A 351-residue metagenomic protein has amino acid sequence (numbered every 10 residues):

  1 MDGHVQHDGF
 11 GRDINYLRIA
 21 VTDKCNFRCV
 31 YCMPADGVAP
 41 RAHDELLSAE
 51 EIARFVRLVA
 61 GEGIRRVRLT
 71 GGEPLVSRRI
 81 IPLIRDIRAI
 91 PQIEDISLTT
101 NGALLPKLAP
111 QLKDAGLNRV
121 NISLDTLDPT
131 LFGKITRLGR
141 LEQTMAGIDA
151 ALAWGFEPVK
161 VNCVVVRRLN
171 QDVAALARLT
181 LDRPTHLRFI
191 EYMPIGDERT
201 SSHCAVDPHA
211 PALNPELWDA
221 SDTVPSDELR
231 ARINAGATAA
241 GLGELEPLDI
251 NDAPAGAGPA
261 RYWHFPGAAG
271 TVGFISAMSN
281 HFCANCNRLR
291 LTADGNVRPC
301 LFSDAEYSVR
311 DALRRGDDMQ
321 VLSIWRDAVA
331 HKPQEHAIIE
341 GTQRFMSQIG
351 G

Functional and structural regions predicted by a protein language model:
M1-R18, R28-V30, G61, A260-T271 (+3 more regions): N-terminal [4Fe-4S]-dependent radical SAM core
F10-A49: Canonical Radical SAM [4Fe-4S] cluster-binding loop centered on the CxxxCxxC motif and its immediate flanking residues
F27, P129-T130, H281, Y307: Glycine-centered loop/turn positions within well-structured domains that cap or flank conserved ligand/cofactor-binding
D36-P40, L127-P129, I195, E306-Y307: A short, flexible beta-alpha/helix-coil linker loop
L46-L69, S77-I190: Radical SAM/AdoMet-radical enzyme domain recognition
E73: Conserved G/P- and acidic residue-centered "switch" motifs that form tight phosphate/ATP-binding loops in soluble
T130-G133, L138-M145, D149, A153-T271: Radical SAM enzyme [4Fe-4S]-AdoMet core and its adjacent flexible, acidic and glycine-rich loops/tails across
F274, M278-G351: Flexible mid-to-C-terminal extensions adjoining Fe-S/redox cofactors in radical SAM and related proteins
